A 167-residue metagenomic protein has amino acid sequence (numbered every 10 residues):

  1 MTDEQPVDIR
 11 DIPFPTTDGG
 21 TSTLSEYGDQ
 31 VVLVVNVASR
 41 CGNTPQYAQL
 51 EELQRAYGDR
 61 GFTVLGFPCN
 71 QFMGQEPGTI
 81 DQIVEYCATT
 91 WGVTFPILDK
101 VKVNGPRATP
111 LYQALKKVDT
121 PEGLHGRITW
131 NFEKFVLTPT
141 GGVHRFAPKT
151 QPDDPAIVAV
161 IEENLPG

Functional and structural regions predicted by a protein language model:
M1-S25, P45, P110: N-terminal "domain-start" segment that seeds a small globular fold
Q30-V31, S39-R40, T44-F67, A88-W91: Conserved helix-turn-beta segment immediately C-terminal to the redox Cys motif in thioredoxin-like folds
A38-L50, C69-P77, G141, K149: Short, thiol/selenol-centered motifs that function as redox-active sites or metal-ligating centers
G61-T79, T94-G105: Thiol-based oxidoreductase modules, predominantly thioredoxin-like and allied folds used for disulfide exchange
D81-N131: Short, internal strand/loop/helix patches that form the active-site neighborhood or redox-interaction surface
P110-Q113, V118-G167: Thiol-/selenol-based redox modules, centered on thioredoxin-like and closely related oxidoreductase domains
